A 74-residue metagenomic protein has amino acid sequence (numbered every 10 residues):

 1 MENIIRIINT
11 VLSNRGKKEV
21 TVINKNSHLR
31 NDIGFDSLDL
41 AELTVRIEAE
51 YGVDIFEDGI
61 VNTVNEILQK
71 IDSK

Functional and structural regions predicted by a protein language model:
M1-F35, D39, E50, D54-K74: Phosphopantetheine-dependent thiolation modules in NRPS/PKS and related acyl-activating systems
E42: Conserved alpha-helix in the HATPase_c
